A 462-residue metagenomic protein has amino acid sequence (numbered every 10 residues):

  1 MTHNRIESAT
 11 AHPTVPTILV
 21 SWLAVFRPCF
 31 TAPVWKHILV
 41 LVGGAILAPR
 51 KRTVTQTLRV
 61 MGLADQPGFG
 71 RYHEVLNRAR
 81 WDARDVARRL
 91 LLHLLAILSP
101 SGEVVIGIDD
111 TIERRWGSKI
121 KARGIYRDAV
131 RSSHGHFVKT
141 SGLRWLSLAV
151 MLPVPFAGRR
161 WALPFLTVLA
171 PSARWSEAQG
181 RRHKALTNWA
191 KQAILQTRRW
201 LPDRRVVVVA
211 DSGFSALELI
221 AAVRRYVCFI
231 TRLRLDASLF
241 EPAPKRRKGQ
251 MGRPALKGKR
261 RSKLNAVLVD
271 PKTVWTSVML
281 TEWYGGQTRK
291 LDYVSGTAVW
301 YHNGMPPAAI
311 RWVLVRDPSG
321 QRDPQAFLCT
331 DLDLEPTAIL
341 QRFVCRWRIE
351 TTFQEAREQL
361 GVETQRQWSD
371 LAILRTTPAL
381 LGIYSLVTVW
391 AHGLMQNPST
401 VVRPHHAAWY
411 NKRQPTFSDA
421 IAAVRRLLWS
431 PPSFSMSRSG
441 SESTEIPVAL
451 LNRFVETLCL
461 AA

Functional and structural regions predicted by a protein language model:
M1-F26, F30, V34, G102 (+2 more regions): Single, function-defining residue in the core of a domain
T2, S8-L76: Gly/serine-rich nucleotide phosphate-binding loop at the start of the catalytic core of nucleotide/ADP-ribose-handling
V42-I46, V54-M61, F69-L76, I106-I108 (+10 more regions): Long, contiguous hydrophobic alpha-helical segments, chiefly transmembrane helices and signal peptides
I46, A96, V344-C345: Amphipathic alpha-helical interaction elements
L47, G62, R80-W81, S101 (+3 more regions): Short gly/ser-rich anion-binding loops that grip negatively charged ligand groups
L47, L63, V86-R88, D211: Short, surface-exposed loop/strand segments
V75-R80, P202-R205: Short, basic, glycine/proline-bearing loop/turn elements
N77-V168, S295-V299: Active-site-proximal, Lys/Arg-enriched surface segment that forms a nucleic-acid-binding/basic interface patch
